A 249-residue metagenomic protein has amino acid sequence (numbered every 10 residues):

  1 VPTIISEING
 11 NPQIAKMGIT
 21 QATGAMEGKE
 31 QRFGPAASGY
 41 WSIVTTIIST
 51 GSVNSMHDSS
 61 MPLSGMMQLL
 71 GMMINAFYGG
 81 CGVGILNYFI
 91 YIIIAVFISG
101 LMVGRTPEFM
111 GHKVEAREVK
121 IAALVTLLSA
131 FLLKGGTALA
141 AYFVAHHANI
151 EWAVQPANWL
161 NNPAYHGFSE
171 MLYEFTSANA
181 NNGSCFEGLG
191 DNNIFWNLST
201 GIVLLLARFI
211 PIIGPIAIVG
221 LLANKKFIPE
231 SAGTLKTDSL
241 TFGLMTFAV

Functional and structural regions predicted by a protein language model:
V1-V249: Membrane-proximal intracellular helices of multi-pass ion channels
